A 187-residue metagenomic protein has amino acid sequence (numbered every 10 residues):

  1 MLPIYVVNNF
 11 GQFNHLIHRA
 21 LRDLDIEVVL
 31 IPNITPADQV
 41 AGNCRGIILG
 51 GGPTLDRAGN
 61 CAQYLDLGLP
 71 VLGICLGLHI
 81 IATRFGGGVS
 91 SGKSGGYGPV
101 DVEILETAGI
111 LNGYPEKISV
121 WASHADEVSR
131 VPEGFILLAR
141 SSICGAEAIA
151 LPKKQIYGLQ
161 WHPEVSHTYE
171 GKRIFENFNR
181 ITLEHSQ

Functional and structural regions predicted by a protein language model:
L2-I26: Short, charged N-terminal beta->alpha structural module
P3, E27, R45, P70 (+3 more regions): Structural signature of beta-strand start/N-cap positions in the alpha/beta core of ABC transporter nucleotide-binding
F10, R22, G42-G109, S119 (+1 more regions): Cysteine-nucleophile active-site neighborhood
R22-V40: A short, well-structured beta->alpha microelement
P99-D101, A146-A148, G158: Conserved hydrophobic/aromatic beta-strand scaffold that supports enzyme active sites
T107-K154: Catalytic beta-strand/loop cores that center a nucleophilic Ser/Cys/Thr and support acyl-enzyme chemistry
S123-D126, Q160-S166: Glycine-rich phosphate/pyrophosphate-binding beta-alpha loops
P163-Q187: Acyltransferase
